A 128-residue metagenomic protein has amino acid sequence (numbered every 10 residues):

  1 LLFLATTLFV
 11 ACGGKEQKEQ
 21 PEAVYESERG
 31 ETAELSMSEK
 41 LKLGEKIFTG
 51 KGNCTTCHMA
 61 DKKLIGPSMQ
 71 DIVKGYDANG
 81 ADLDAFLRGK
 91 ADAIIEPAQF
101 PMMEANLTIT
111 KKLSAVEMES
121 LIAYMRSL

Functional and structural regions predicted by a protein language model:
L1-T6: Sec-dependent N-terminal signal peptides
C12-E16: Bacterial signal peptide processing site
E19-T49: Electrostatic cytochrome c docking/interface patches
L41-T55, G66, Q70-D77, A81 (+1 more regions): Sequence context surrounding c-type heme c attachment/ligation sites in exported
T49, K74-D77, R88, D92 (+1 more regions): Sec-exported extracytoplasmic/periplasmic mature domains
K51-A60, L121-M125: The canonical Cys-X-X-Cys-His
I65-V73, G89-E119: Axial heme c-ligation environment in periplasmic c-type cytochrome domains
